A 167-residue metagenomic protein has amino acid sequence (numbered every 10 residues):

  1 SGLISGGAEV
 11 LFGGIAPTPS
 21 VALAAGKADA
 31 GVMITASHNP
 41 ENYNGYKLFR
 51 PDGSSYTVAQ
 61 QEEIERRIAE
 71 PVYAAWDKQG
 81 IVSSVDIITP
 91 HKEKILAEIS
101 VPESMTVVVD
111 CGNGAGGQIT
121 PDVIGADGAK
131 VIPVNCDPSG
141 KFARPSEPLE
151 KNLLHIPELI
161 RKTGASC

Functional and structural regions predicted by a protein language model:
S1-P51, G164-S166: Ferredoxin-reductase
Y46-T163: Gly/Ser/Thr-enriched, mixed-charge loops and adjacent short helices that form phosphate/oxyanion-binding elements
